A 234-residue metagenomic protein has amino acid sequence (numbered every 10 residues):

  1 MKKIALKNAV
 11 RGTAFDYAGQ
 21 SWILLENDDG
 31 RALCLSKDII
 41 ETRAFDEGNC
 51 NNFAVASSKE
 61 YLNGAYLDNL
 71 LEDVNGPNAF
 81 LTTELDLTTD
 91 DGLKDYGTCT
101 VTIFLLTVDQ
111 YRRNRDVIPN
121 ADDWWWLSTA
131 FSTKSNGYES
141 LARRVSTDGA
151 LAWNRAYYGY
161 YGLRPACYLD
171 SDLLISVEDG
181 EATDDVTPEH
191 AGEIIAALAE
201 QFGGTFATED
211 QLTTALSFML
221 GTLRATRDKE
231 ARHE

Functional and structural regions predicted by a protein language model:
M1, R227-E234: Short intrinsically disordered terminal tails
M1-I195, E200, A225: Collagenous Gly-X-Y triple-helix signature in extracellular proteins
I195-A199, L212-L220: An amphipathic alpha-helical micro-motif enriched in hydrophobic residues with embedded/adjacent acidic residues
F202-D210: Charged, low-complexity interaction regions
L220-R227: Short alpha-helix boundary/capping elements
